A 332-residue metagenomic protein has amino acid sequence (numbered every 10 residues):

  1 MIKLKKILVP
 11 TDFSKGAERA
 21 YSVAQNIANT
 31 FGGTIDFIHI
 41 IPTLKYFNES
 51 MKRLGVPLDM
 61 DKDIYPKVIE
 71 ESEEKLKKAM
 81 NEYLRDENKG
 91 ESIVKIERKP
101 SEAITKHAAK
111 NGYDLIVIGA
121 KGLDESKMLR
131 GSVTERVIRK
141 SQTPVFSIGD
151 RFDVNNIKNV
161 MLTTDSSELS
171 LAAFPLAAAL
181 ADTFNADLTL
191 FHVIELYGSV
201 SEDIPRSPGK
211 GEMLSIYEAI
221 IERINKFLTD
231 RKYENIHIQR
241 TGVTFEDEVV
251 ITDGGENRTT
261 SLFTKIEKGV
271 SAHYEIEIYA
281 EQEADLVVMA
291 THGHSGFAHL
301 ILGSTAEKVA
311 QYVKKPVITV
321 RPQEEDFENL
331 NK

Functional and structural regions predicted by a protein language model:
M1-D59, E87, N159-Y217, Q239 (+4 more regions): Small/aliphatic-rich secondary-structure junction motif
M1-I2, P42-K45, K62, E70 (+3 more regions): Structural beta-alpha unit
K3, T30, T105-D153, E277-N329: Gly/Ser-rich helix-loop-strand patches that form or flank binding pockets for ribonucleotide-derived cofactors
D12, I96, K121, D165-S166 (+1 more regions): Structured loop/turn residues at secondary-structure junctions
A20, P100-S101, R130, A173 (+2 more regions): Amphipathic coiled-coil/heptad-repeat helices and related helical stalk/stem segments that mediate oligomerization
Y21, K62-K78, L214-N225: Short, surface-exposed alpha-helical segments at coil->helix boundaries
Q25, E135, A178, Y274 (+1 more regions): Active-site phosphate/pyrophosphate- and oxyanion-stabilizing loops and adjacent acidic/basic residues in soluble
P205-S215, I221-Q239, V243-F245: Electrostatically charged, flexible surface regions
